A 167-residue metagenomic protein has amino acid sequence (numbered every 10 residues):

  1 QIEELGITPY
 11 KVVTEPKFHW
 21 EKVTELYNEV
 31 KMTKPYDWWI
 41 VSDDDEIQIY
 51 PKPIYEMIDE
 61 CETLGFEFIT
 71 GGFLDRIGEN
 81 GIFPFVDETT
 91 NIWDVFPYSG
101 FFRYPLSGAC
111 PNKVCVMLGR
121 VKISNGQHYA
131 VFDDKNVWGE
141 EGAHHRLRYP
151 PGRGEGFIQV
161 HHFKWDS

Functional and structural regions predicted by a protein language model:
Q1, D45-I47, V160: Structural hydrophobic-scaffold residues in regular secondary structure
I2-V41, I49-Y50: Active-site-proximal specificity loops/subdomain of glycosyltransferases
E21-T24, Y50-S167: Catalytic-site signature of metal-activated, phosphate-bearing donor transferases, centered on the GT-A/GT-A-like
D37, D45, E67: Conserved acidic residues
